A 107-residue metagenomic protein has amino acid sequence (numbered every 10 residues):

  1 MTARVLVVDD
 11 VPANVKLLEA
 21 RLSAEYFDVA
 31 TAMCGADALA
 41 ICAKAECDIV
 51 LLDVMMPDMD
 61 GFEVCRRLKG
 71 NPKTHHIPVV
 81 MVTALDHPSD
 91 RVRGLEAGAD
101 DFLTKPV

Functional and structural regions predicted by a protein language model:
T2, E46-D48, K73-P78: His-Asp phosphorelay/catalytic-motif detector in bacterial-type signaling
P12-A30: Two-component/phosphorelay signaling modules centered on CheY-like receiver
A32-A36, R91: Conserved Asp/Asn-Gly motif in the active-site loop of CheY-like receiver
A45-L51, M56: Active-site beta3 strand of CheY-like receiver
P57, K105: A Lys-centered signature of the CheY-like receiver
